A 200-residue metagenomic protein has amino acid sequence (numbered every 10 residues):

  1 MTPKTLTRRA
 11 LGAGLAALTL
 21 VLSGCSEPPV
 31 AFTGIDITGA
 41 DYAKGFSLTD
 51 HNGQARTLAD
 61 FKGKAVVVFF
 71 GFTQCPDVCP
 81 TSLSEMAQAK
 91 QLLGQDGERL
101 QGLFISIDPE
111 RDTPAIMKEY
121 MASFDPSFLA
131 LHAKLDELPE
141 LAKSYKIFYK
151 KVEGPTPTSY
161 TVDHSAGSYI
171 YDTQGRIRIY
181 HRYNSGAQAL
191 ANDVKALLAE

Functional and structural regions predicted by a protein language model:
T2-G14: Bacterial N-terminal signal peptides that target proteins for export
V21-G24: C-terminal motif of bacterial Sec signal peptides marking the signal peptidase cleavage site
E27-A59, S84: N-terminal "domain-start" segment that seeds a small globular fold
A43-K44, V66, S165-G167: Short loop/turn microsegments at loop-to-beta-strand junctions
L58-M86: Short active-site neighborhood of thiol/selenol oxidoreductases, capturing the structured segment around
T81-L141: Structural microenvironment flanking redox-active thiols in thiol-disulfide oxidoreductases
E137-D193: Thiol/disulfide oxidoreductase modules built on the thioredoxin-like
L197-A199: Short, hydrophobic alpha-helical segments
